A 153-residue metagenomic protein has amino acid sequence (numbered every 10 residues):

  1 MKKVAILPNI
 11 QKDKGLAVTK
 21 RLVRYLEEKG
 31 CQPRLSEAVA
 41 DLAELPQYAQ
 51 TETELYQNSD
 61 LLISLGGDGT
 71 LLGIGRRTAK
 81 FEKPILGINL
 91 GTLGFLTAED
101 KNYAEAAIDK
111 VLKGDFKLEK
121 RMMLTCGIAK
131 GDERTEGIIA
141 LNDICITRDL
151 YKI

Functional and structural regions predicted by a protein language model:
M1-V4: Extreme N-terminal starter segment of soluble prokaryotic enzymes
Q11, D68-T70, L93: Short glycine-rich anion-binding loops that position phosphate/pyrophosphate groups of nucleotides and phosphorylated
G15, G69-G75: Short glycine/serine/threonine-rich phosphate/pyrophosphate-binding segments that cradle anionic phosphate groups
C31-A38: Short internal beta-strands
Q47-S59: Short acidic low-complexity segments
G73, T78-F95: Gly/Ser-rich helix-loop-strand patches that form or flank binding pockets for ribonucleotide-derived cofactors
F95-I153: Catalytic core of DAGKc-family lipid kinases
